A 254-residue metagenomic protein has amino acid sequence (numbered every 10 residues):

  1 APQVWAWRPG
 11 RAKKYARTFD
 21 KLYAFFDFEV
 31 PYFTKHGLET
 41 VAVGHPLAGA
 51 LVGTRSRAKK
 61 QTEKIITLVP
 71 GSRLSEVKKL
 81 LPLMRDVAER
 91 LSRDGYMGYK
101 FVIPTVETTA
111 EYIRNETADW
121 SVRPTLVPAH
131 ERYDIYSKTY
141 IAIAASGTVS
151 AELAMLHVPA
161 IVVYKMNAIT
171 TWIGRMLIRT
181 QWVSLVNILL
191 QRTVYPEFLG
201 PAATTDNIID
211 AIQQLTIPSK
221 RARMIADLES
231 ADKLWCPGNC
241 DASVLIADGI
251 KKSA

Functional and structural regions predicted by a protein language model:
A1-A254: Nucleotide-activated sugar donor-binding and catalytic core shared by glycosyltransferases and related lipid-linked
